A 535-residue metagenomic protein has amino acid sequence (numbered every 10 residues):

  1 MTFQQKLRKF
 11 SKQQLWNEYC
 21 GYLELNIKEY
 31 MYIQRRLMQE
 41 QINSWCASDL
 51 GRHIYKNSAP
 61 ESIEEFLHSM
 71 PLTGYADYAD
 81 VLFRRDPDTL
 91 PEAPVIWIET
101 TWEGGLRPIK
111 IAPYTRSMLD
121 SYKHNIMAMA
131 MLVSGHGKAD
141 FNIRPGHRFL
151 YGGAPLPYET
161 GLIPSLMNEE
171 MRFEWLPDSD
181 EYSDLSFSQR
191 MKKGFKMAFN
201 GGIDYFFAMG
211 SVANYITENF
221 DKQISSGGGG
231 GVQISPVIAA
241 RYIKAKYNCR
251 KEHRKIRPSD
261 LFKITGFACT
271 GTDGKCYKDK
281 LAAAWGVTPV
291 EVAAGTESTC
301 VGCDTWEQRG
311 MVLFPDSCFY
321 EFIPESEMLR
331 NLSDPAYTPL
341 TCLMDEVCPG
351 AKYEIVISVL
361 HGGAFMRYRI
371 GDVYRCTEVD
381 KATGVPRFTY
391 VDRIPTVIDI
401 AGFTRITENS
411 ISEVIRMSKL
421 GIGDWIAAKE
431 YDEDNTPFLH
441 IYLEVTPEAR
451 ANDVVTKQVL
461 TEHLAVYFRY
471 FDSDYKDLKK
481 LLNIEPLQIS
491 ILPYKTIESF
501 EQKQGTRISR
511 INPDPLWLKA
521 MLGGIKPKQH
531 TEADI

Functional and structural regions predicted by a protein language model:
M1-G51, Y55, V81, L166-I535: Active-site glycine/GP-rich loop and adjacent strand/helix microenvironment that borders small-molecule binding pockets
R36-I98, L106-D120, M127-N142, Y158-T160: Active-site diphosphate/adenylate-binding microenvironment
P60-M70, H147-G152, E485-S490: Amphipathic alpha-helical surface "interface" segments used for docking/oligomerization or membrane association within
W97-R107, G295-S298, C376: Ser/Thr-glycine-rich phosphate-binding loops at phosphate-binding pockets of nucleotides, nucleotide cofactors
T115-K123, L176-S183: Accessory carbohydrate-recognition regions in carbohydrate-active enzymes
S121-A128, Y215, S410: Short amphipathic alpha-helical face segments that pack within enzyme cores and frequently flank/anchor catalytic
H124, F149-L156, D221, D304-T305: Short amphipathic alpha-helical patches
L132-F173, E181: Conserved AMP-binding loop of ANL adenylate-forming enzymes
